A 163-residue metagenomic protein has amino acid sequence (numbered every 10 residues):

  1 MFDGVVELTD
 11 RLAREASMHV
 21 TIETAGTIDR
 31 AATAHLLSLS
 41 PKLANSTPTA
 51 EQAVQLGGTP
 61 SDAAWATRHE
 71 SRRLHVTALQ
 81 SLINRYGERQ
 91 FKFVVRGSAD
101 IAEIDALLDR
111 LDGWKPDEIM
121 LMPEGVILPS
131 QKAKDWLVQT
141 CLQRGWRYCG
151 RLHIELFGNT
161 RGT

Functional and structural regions predicted by a protein language model:
M1-T163: Conserved AdoMet/S-adenosylmethionine-binding subsite of the radical SAM
